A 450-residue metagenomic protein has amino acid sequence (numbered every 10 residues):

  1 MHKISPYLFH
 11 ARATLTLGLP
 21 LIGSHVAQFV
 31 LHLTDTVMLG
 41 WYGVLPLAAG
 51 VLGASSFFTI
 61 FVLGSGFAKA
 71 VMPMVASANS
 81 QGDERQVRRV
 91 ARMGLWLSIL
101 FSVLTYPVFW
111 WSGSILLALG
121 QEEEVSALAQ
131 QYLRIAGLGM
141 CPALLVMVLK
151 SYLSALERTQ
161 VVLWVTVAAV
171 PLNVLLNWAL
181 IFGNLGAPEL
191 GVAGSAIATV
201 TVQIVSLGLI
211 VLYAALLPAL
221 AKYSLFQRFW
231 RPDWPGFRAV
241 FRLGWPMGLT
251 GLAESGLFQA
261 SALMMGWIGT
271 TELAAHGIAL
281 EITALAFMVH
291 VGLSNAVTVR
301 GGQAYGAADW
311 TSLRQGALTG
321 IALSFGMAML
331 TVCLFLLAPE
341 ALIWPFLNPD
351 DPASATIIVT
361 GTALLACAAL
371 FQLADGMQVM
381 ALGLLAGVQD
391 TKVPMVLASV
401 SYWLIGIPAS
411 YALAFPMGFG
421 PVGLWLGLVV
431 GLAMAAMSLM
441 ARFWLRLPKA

Functional and structural regions predicted by a protein language model:
M1-G18, V75-C141, P188-W245, G301-L370 (+1 more regions): Short alpha-helical transmembrane segments in multi-pass integral membrane proteins
S5-V37, W41-Y42, S55-G66, A70 (+9 more regions): N-terminal transmembrane alpha-helices
T16-D35, I135, V146, A169 (+5 more regions): Transmembrane helical elements of multi-pass membrane transporters/channels
L19, G23, G53-S56, W96 (+16 more regions): Hydrophobic residues within alpha-helical transmembrane segments of multi-pass solute transporters/permease subunits
V26-A48, L116-E123, A179-L190, L252-L285 (+4 more regions): Helix-terminus/linker motif at the lipid-water interface of multi-pass membrane proteins
L39-F58, E124-L128, V192-A193, I197 (+4 more regions): Interfacial/gating helices of multi-pass transporter permease domains
L47-Y106, W110, A143-E157, V161-V162 (+2 more regions): Small-residue-rich hydrophobic transmembrane alpha-helices
A68, A136-S154, V162-V170, S195-V211 (+6 more regions): Short runs within selected transmembrane alpha-helices of multi-pass transporters and secretion channels
